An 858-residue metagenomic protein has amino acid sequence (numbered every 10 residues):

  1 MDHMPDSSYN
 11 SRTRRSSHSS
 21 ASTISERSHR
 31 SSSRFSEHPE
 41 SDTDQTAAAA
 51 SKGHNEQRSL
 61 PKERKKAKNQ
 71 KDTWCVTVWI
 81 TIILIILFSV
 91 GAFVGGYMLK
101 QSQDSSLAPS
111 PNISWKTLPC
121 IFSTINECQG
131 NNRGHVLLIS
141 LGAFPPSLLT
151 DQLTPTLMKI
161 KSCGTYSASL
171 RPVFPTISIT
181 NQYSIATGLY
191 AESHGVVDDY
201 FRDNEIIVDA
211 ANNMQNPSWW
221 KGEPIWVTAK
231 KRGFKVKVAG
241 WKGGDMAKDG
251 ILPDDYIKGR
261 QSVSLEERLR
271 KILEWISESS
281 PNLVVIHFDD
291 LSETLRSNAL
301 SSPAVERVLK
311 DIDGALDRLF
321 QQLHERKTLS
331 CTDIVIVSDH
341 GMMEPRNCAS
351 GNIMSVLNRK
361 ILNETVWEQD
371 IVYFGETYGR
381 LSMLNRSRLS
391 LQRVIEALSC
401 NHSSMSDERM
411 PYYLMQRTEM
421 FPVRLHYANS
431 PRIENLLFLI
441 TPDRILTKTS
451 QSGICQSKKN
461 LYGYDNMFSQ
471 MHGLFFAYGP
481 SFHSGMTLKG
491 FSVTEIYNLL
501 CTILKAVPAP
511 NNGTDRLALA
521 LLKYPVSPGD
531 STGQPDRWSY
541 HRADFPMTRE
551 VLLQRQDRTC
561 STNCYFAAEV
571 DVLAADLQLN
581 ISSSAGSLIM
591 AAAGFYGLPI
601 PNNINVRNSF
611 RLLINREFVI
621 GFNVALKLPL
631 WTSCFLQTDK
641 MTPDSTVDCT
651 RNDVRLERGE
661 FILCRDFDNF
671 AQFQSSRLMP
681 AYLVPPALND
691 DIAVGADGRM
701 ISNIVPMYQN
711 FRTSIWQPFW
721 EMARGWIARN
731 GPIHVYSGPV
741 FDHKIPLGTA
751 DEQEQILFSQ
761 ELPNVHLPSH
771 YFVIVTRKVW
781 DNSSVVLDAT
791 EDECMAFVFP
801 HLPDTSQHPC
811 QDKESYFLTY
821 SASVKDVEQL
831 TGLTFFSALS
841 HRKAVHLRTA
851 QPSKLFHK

Functional and structural regions predicted by a protein language model:
D2-H3, S17-S20, E26, R30 (+5 more regions): His/Asp/Glu-rich, glycine-adjacent segments that coordinate divalent cations and/or stabilize oxyanion chemistry on
G53, Q57-R58, D72, Q101-Y166: Active-site-proximal N-terminal segment of extracellular/periplasmic enzymes that hydrolyze or transfer
L138, D311-S355, E419: Metal-dependent active-site segment of extracytoplasmic phospho-/sulfohydrolases and closely related
P146-S193: Short, structured active-site-proximal loop/turn typified by the sulfatase FGly-forming signature C/S-X-P-X-R
H340-R386: Acidic/histidine-rich catalytic neighborhood
E368-M486, F491-L499: Active-site neighborhoods of enzymes that stabilize oxyanions during catalysis
T447-G463, L612-P680: Short, His- and charge-rich active-site/binding loops that engage polyanionic ligands
I662-K858: Domain-level detector of nuclease and nuclease-like folds in predominantly extracellular/periplasmic contexts
